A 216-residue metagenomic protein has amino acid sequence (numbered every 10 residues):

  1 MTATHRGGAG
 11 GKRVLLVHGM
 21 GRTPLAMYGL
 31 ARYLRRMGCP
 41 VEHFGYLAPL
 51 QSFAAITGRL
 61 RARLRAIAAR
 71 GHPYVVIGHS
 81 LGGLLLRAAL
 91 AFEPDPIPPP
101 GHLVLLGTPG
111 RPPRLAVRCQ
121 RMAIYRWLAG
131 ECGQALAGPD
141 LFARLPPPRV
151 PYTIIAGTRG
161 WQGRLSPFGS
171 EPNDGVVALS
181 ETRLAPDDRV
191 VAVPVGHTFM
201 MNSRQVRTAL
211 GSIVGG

Functional and structural regions predicted by a protein language model:
T2-G11: Short beta-strand-to-loop junctions in surface cap/lid or active-site-entrance loops
G10-M20, P24-L25, Y33-R149, G169 (+1 more regions): Serine-dependent carboxylesterase/thioesterase catalytic core of lipase-like alpha/beta-hydrolase/SGNH enzymes
A26, R59, Q205, A209: Charged catalytic carboxylate motif
P147-G216: C-terminal catalytic-base region of ester-bond hydrolases, centering on the histidine of the charge-relay
